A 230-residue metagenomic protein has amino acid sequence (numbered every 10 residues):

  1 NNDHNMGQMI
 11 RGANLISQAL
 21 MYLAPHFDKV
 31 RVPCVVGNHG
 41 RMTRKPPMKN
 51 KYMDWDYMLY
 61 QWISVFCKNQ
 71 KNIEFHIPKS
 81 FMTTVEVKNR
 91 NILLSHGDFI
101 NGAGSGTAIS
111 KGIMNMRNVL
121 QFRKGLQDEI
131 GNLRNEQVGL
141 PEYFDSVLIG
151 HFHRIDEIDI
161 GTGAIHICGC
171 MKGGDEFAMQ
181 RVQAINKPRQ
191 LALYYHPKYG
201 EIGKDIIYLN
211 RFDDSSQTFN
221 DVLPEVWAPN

Functional and structural regions predicted by a protein language model:
N1-F66: Core catalytic region of metal-dependent phosphoesterases/phosphodiesterases, especially metallo-beta-lactamase-like
A24, M53-F81, K88-L93, D98-L209: Conserved beta-sheet core of the metallophosphoesterase superfamily
T43-R44, T84-K88: Short, solvent-exposed polar/charged micro-motifs at secondary-structure junctions
P197-N230: A short C-terminal boundary segment appended to hydrolase-like catalytic domains
